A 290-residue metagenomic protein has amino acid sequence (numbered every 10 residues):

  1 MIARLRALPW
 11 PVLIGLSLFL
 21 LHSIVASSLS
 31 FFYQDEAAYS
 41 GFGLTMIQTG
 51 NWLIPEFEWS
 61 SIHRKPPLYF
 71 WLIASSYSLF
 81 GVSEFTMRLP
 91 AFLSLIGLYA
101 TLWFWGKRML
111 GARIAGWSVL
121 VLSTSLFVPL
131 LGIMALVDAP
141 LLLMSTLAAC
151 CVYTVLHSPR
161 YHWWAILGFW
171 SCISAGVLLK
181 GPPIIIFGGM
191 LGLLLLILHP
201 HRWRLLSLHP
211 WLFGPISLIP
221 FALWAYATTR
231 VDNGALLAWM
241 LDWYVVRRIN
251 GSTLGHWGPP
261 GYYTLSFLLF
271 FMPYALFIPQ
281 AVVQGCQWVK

Functional and structural regions predicted by a protein language model:
I2-K290: Membrane-integral, polyisoprenol-dependent glycosyltransferases of the GT-C/oligosaccharyltransferase superfamily
